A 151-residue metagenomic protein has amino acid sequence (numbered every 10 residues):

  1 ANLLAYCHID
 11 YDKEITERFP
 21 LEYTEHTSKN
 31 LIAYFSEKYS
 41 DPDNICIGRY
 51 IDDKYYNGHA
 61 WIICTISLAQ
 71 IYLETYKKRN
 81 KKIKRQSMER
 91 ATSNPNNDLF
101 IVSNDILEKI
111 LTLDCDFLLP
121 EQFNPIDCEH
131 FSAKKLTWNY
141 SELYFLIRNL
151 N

Functional and structural regions predicted by a protein language model:
A1-S67, K77-N80: Extended ligand-binding clefts on enzyme/binding-domain cores
L3-F19, S67-N96, F131, E142-N151: Well-ordered alpha-helical scaffold segments within catalytic/enzyme domains
I15-Y34, K81-L113: Extended, well-ordered alpha-helical scaffold segments
S36, S40, L73-N80, E108-C115 (+1 more regions): Hydrophobic alpha-helix feature that most strongly marks membrane-spanning transmembrane helices and their immediate
K54-C64, N97-N151: CBM-like carbohydrate-recognition segments
